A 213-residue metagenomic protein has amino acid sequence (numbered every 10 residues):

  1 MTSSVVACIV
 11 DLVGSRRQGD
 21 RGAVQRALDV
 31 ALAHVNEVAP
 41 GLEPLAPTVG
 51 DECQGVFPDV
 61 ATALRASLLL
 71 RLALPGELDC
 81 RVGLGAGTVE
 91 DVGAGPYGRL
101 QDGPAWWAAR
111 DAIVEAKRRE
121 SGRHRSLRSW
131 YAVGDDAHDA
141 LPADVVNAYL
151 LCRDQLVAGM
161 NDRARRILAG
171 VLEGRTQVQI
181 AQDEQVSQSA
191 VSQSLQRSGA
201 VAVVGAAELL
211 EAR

Functional and structural regions predicted by a protein language model:
M1-R213: Regulatory and interdomain segments flanking nucleotide-handling catalytic cores in signaling/defense enzymes
